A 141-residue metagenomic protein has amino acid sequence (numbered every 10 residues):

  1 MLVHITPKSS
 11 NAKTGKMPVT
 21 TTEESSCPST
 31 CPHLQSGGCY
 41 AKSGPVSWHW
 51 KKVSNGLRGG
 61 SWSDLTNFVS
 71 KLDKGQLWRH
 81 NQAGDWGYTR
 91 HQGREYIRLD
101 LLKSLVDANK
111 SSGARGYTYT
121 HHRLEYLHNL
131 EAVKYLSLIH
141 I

Functional and structural regions predicted by a protein language model:
M1-Y135: SEC14/CRAL-TRIO lipid-binding/transfer domains and related phosphoinositide-recognition modules that form deep
I139-I141: Conserved small/polar residues in nucleotide/adenosyl-binding loops
